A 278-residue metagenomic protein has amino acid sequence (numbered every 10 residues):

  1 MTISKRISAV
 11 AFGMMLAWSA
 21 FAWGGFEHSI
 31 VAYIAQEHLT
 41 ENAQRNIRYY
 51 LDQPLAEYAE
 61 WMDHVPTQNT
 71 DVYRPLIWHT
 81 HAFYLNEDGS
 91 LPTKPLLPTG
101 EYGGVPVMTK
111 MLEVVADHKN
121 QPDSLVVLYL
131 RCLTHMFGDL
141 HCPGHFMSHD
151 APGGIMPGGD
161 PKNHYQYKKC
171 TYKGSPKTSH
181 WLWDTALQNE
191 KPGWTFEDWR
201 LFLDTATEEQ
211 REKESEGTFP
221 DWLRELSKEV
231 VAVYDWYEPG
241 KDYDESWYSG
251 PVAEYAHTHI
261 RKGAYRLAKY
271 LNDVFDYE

Functional and structural regions predicted by a protein language model:
M1-V10: Bacterial N-terminal signal peptides that target proteins for export
A17-S19: N-terminal signal peptide c-region/cleavage motif recognized by signal peptidases
F21-M136, P143, S148-E278: N-terminal, motif-rich segments that launch catalysis or mediate targeting to/interaction with membranes, typified by
